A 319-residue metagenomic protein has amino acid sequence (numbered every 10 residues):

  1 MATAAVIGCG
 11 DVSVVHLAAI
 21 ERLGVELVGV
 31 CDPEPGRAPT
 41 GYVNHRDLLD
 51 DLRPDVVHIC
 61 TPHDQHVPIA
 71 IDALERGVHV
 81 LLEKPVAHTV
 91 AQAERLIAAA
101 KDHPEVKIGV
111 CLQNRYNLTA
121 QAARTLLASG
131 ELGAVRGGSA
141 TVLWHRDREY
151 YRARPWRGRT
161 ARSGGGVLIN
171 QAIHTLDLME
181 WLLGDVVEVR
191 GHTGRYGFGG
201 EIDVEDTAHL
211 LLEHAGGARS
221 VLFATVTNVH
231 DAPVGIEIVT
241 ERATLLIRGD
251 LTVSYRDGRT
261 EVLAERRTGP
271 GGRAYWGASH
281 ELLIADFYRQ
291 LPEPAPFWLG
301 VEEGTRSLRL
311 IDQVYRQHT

Functional and structural regions predicted by a protein language model:
M1, D47, V56-H58, E94 (+2 more regions): C-terminal helix-rich "cap/oligomerization" subdomain common to oxidoreductases
M1-A38: N-terminal Rossmann-like dinucleotide-binding module
H16, T40-A99: Beta-loop-alpha module in the N-terminal Rossmann-like domain of NAD(P)-dependent dehydrogenases, especially those
R76-V78, H103-V106, A218: A short helix->loop->beta-strand "cap" motif at the edges of active sites that frequently abuts
L82-E83, I108-V110, L222, I247: Hydrophobic residues in well-ordered beta-strands that form the structural core
V106, N114-E201: Predominantly a Rossmann-like dinucleotide-binding segment in NAD(P)-dependent oxidoreductases
N170, L176-D250, E281-E293: Contiguous beta-strand/loop segments that form the cofactor/metal-binding neighborhood of enzyme cores
G271-A285, L299: Active-site loop of classical SDR/Rossmann-like NAD(P)-dependent oxidoreductases, centered on the catalytic Tyr-X3-Lys
